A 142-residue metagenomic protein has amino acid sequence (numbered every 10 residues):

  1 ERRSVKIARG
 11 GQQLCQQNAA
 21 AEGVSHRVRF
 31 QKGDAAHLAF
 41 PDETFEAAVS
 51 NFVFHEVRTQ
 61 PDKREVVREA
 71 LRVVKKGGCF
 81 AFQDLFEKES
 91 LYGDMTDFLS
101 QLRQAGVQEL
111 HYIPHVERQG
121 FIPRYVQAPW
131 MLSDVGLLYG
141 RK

Functional and structural regions predicted by a protein language model:
E1-H37: Class I SAM-dependent methyltransferase SAM/SAH-binding core
R2-V5, F54, L85-E89: Short "lid" loop at the C-terminus of a central beta-strand within the Rossmann-like core of SAM-dependent
V24, V57-R58, V74-K76: Helix-to-beta-strand junctions that scaffold the AdoMet/dcAdoMet cofactor pocket in Class I SAM-dependent enzymes
A36-A48: A short acidic, Gly/Pro-enriched loop at the edge of an enzyme's catalytic core that lines a small-molecule cofactor
E46-P61: A short SAM/SAH-binding and catalytic strip from SAM-dependent methyltransferases
K63-K76: A short glycine-rich, Lys/Arg-flanked "PGG" loop and its adjoining helix->strand segment in the class I
A81-Q101: Conserved class I S-adenosyl-L-methionine
A105-G106, Q119-K142: Core SAM-dependent methyltransferase catalytic element
